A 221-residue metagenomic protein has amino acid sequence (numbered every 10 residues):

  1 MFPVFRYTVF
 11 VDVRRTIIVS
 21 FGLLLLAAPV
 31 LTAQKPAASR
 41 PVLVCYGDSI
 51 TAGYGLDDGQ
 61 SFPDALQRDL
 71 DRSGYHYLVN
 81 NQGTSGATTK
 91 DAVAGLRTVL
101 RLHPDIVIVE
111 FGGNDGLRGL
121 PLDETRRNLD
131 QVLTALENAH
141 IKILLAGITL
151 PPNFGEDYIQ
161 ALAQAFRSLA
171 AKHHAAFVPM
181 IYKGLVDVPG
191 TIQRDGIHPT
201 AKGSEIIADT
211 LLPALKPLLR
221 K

Functional and structural regions predicted by a protein language model:
V4-S20: Bacterial N-terminal signal peptides that target proteins for export
T8, D12-V13, A65, Y75 (+1 more regions): Alpha-helical cap/lid subdomain in secreted, periplasmic, or secretory-pathway luminal O-acyl-processing enzymes
V19-A28: Bacterial N-terminal signal peptides
A33-S85, G95-H103: Serine-esterase "nucleophile elbow" of acetyl-processing enzymes
G86-K90: N-terminal helical cap/lid subdomain that shapes the substrate entry/recognition surface in HAD-like hydrolases
